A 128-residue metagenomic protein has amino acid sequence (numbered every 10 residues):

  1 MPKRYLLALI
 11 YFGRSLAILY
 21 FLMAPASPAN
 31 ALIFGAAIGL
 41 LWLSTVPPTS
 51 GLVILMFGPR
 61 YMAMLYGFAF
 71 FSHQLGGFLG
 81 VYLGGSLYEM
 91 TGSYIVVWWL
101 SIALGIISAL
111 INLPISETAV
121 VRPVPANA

Functional and structural regions predicted by a protein language model:
M1-L52: C-terminal transmembrane helical hairpin of 12-TM major facilitator-type secondary transporters
F12, G67-L75: Transmembrane alpha-helical cores of Major Facilitator Superfamily
L19, F78-L79: Hydrophobic/small/kink-forming positions within alpha-helical transmembrane segments of polytopic membrane proteins
T45, T49, W99-A128: Multi-pass alpha-helical transporter architecture, strongest for 12-TM Major Facilitator/SLC carriers used
V53-L55, Y88: Helix-terminus/helix-capping segments at the ends of transmembrane helices and short amphipathic helices
F57-G58, T91: Short helix-loop-helix connector
P59-F68: Loop-to-transmembrane helix entry/capping segments in MFS-fold secondary transporters and related SLC/MFSD carriers
L83-G92: Interfacial helix-cap and linker-helix signal at transmembrane-aqueous boundaries of multi-pass secondary transporters
